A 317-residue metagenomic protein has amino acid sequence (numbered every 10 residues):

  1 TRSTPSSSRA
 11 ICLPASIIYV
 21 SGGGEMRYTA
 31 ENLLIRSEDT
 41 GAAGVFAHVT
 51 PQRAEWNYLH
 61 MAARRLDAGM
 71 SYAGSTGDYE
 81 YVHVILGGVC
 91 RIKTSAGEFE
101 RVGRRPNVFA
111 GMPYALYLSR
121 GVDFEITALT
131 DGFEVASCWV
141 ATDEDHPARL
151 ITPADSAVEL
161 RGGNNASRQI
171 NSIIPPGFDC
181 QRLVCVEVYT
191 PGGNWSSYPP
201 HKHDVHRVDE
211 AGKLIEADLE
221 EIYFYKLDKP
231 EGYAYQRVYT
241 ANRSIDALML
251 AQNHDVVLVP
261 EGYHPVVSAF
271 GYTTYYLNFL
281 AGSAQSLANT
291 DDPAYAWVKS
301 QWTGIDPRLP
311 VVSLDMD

Functional and structural regions predicted by a protein language model:
T1-C12, S16: Low-acidity, Ser/Thr- and Arg-rich intrinsically disordered low-complexity segments
D39-A73, E80, N164-E221: A short glycine-rich, His/Asp/Glu-containing loop-to-beta-strand
R53, H60-A128: Extended, compositionally biased flexible segments
M61-R65, A115-Y117, S137, C185-Y189 (+4 more regions): Conserved hydrophobic/aromatic beta-strand scaffold that supports enzyme active sites
G77-E100, G192-G193, V205-D255, E261 (+1 more regions): Glycine- and acidic-residue-biased ligand/ion/polar-headgroup-sensing regions
F109-D123, T127-A128, L250-G271: Conserved metal-binding segment of the jelly-roll/cupin
R120, A128-T130, S137-A141, I174 (+4 more regions): Short, structured patches in soluble enzyme cores that scaffold and shape functional sites
G132-N171, Y239, L277-D317: Double-stranded beta-helix
